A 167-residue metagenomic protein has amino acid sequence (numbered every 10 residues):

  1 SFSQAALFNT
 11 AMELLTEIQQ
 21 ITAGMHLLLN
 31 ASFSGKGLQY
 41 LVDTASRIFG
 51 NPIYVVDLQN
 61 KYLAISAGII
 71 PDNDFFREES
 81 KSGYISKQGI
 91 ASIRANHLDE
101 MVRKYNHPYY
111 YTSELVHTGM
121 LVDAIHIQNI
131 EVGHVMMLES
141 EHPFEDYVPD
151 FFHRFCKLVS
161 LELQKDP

Functional and structural regions predicted by a protein language model:
S1-P167: Hydrophobic, helix-rich cores of sensory/ligand-binding and other regulatory modules that couple small-molecule
